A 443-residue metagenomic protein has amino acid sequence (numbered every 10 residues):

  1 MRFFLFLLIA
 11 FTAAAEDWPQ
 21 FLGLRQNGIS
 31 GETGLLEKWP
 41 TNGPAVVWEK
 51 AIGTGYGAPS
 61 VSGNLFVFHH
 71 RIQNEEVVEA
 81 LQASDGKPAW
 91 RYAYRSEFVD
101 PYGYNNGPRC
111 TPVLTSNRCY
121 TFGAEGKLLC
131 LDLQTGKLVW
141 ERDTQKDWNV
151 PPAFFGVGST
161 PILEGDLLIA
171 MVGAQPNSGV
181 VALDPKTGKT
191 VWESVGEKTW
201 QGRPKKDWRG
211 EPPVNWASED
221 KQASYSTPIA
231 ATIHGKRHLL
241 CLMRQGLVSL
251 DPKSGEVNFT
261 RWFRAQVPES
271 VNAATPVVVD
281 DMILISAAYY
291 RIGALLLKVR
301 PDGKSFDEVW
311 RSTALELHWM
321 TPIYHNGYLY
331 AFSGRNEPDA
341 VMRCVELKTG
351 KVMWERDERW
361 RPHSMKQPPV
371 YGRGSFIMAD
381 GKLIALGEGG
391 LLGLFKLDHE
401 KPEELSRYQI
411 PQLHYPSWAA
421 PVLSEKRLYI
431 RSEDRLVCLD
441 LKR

Functional and structural regions predicted by a protein language model:
M1-L7: Sec-dependent signal peptide recognition, specifically the positively charged N-region followed immediately by
A10-T12: N-terminal signal peptide c-region/cleavage motif recognized by signal peptidases
A15-R443: Noncatalytic, solvent-exposed loop/strand surfaces of beta-propeller-type extracellular/periplasmic domains
